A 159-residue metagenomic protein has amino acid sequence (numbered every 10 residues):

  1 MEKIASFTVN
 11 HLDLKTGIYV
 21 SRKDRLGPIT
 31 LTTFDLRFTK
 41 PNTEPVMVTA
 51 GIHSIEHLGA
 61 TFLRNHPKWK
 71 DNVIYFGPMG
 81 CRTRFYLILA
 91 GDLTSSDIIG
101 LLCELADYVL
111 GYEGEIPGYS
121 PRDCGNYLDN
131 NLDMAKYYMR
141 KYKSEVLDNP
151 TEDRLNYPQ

Functional and structural regions predicted by a protein language model:
M1-L63: His/Glu-rich zincin catalytic helix
V20, A50-I52, K68, D92 (+4 more regions): Generic preference for flexible, low-structure residues
R22-R25, R37, R64, R82-R84 (+3 more regions): Arginine residue identity/basic-tract feature
P41, P45-D97: M16/MPP (pitrilysin/insulinase) zinc-metallopeptidase core fold and M16-derived inactive scaffolds
Y75-D148: Active-site-adjacent, His/Asp/Glu-enriched structural segments that form or flank metal-binding and acid/base networks
S144-Q159: Histidine-acidic residue clusters that define the catalytic metal-binding segment of zinc metallopeptidase domains
